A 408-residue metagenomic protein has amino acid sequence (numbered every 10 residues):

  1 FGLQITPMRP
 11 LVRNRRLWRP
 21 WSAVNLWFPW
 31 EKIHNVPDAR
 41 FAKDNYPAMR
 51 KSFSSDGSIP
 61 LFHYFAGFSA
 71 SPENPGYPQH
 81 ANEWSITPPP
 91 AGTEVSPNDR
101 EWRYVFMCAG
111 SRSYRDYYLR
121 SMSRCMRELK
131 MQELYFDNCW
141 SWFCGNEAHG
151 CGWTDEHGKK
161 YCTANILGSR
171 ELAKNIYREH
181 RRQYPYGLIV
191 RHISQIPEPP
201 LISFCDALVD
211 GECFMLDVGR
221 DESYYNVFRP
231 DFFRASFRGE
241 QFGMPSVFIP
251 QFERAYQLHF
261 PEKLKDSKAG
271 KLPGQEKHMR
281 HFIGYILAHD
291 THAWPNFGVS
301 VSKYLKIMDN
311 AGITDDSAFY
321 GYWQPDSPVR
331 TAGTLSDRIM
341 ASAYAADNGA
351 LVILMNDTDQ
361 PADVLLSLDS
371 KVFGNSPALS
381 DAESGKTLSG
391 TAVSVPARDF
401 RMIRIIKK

Functional and structural regions predicted by a protein language model:
F1-F68, E133, I286, N296-I307 (+1 more regions): Carbohydrate-recognition beta-sandwich/jelly-roll modules in extracellular/periplasmic carbohydrate-active proteins
P7-R16, Y114-R127, M279: Short, acidic/polar
A23-W27, F136, G145, R191 (+1 more regions): Conserved beta-strand positions
V24-K43, D99-L119, D155-S169, G270: The substrate-binding groove and active-site-proximal loops of carbohydrate-active enzymes, especially glycoside
P47-L129: Active-site-adjacent "subsite" loops/lids of carbohydrate-active enzymes
Y118-G152: Active-site groove signature of glycoside hydrolases
N165-G374, A378, E383: Active-site-proximal substrate-binding groove within the catalytic cores of carbohydrate-active enzymes
S389-K408: C-terminal beta-strand-rich structural cap/linker in extracellular carbohydrate-active enzymes
